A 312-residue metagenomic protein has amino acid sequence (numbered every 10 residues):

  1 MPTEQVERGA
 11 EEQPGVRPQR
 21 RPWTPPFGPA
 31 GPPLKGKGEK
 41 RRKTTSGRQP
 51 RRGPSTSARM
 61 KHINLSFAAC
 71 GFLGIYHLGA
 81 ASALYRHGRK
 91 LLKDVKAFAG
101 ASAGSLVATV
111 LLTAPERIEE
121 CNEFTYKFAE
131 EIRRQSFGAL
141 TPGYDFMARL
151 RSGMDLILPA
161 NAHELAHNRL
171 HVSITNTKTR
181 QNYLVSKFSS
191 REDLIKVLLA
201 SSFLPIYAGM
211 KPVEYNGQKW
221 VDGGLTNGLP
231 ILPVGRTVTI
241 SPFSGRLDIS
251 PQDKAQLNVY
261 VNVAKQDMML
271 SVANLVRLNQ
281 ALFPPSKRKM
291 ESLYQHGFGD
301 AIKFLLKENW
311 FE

Functional and structural regions predicted by a protein language model:
P2-Q13, R17-A101, L106-E312: Patatin-like phospholipase
